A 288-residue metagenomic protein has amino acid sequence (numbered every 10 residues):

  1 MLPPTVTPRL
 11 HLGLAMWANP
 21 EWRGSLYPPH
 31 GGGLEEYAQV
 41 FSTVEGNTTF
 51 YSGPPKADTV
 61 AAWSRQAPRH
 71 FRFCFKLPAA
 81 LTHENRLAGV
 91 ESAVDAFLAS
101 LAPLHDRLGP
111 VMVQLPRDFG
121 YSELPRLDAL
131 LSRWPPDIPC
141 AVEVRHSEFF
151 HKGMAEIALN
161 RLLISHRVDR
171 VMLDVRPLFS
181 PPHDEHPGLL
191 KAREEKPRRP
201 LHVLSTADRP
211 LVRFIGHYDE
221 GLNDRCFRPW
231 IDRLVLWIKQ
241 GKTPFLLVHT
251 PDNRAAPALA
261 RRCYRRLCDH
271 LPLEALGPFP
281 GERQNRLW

Functional and structural regions predicted by a protein language model:
M1-W288: Residues lining hydrophobic/aromatic ligand-binding pockets adjacent to catalytic sites
